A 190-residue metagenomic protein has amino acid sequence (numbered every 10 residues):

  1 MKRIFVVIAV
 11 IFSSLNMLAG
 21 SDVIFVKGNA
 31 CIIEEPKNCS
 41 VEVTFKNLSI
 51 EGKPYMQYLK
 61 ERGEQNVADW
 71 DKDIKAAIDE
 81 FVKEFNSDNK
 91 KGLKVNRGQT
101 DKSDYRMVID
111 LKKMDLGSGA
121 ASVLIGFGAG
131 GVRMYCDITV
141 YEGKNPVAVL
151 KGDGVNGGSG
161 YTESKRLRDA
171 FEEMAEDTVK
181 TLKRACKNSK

Functional and structural regions predicted by a protein language model:
M1-V23: Bacterial Sec-dependent N-terminal signal peptides
K2, C31-I32, Q99: A general structural signal for short secondary-structure junctions and capping/turn motifs
L15, K46-L48, M114, G143: Generic structural motif
L18-D79, K183-K190: A structural "domain/chain start" motif
D22-I24, G92-P146, D153-Y161, K165: Surface-exposed short loop/turn segments
K60-D71, Y141-N188: Short secondary-structure boundary motifs at beta->alpha junctions and helix caps
D71-G98: Mid-chain, structured segments of secreted extracytoplasmic proteins
